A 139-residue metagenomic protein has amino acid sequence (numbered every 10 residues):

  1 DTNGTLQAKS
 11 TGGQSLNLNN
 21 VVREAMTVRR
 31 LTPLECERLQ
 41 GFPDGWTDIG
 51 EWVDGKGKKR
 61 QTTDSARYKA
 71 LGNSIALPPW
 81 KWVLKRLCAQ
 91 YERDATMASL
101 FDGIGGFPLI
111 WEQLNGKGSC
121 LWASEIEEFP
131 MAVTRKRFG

Functional and structural regions predicted by a protein language model:
D1-A98, Q113-K117, I126-F129: Class I SAM-dependent DNA methyltransferase catalytic core with a primary bias toward cytosine-5 DNMT/HhaI-like enzymes
I104-L109: Glycine-rich SAM-binding Motif I of class I
C120-W122: Short beta-strand element of Class I
T134-R135: Conserved SAM-binding loop
F138-G139: Active-site regions of enzymes building and remodeling cell-envelope glycoconjugates
